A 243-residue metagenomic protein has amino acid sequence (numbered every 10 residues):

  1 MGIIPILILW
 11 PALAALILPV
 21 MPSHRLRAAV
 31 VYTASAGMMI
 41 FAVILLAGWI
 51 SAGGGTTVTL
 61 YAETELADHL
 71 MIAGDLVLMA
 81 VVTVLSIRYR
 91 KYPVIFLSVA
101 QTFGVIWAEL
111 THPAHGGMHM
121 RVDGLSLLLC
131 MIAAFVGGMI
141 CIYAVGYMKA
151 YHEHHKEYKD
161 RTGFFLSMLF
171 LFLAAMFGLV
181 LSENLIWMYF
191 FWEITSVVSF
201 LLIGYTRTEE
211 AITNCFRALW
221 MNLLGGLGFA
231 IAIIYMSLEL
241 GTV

Functional and structural regions predicted by a protein language model:
M1-V243: ...captures the hydrophobic TM-helix bundle architecture rather than a specific catalytic motif, and can also fire on
